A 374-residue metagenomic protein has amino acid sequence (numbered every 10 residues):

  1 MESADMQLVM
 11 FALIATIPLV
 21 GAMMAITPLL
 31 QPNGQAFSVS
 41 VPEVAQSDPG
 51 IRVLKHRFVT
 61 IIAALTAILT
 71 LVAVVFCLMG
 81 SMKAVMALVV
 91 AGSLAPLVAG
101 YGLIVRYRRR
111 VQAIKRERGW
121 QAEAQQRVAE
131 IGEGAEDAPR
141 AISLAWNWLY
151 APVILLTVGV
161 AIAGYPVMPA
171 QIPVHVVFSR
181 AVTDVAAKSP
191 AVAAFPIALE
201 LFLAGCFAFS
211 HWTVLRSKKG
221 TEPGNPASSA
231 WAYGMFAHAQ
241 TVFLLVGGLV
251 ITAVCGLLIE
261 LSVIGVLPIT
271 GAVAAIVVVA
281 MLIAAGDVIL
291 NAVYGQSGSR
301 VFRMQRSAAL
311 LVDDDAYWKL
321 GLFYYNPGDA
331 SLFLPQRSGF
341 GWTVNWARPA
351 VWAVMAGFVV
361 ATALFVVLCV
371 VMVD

Functional and structural regions predicted by a protein language model:
M1, I51, T60-A64, L69-A73 (+5 more regions): Gram-positive cell-envelope targeting signals
M1-M6, V41-A45, M79-K83, M168-K188 (+2 more regions): Membrane-interface interhelical loops and short amphipathic "cap" helices that link adjacent transmembrane segments
E2-R127, I131, A135-D137, S143-A151 (+2 more regions): Transmembrane-helix bundle segments that line or gate the permeation/cavity pathway in multi-pass membrane proteins
Q7-V9, G132, P139-A170, K188-A292: Conserved nucleotide- and phosphate/pyrophosphate-binding catalytic cores in adenylate/nucleotidyl-handling enzymes
L19, L155-L156, V360-L364: Core hydrophobic alpha-helical transmembrane segments of single-pass membrane proteins
I26-N33, Q121-G134, V293-A347: Membrane-proximal soluble regions of multi-pass membrane proteins
P49-L65, G132-I154, W231-L249, K319-G357: Loop-to-transmembrane boundary segments
A363-D374: Juxtamembrane boundary at the C-terminal end of a transmembrane helix
